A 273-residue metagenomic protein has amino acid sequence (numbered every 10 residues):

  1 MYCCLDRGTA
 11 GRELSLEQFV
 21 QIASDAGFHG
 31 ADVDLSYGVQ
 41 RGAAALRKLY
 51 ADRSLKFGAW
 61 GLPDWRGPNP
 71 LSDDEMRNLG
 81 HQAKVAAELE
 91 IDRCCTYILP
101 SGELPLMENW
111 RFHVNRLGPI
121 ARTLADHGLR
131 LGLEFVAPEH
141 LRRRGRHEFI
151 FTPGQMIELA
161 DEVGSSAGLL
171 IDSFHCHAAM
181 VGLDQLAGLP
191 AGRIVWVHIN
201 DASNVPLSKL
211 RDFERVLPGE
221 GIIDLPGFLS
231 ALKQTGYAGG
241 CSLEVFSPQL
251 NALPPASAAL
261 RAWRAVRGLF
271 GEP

Functional and structural regions predicted by a protein language model:
M1-G27, A51, A83-V85, E90-D92 (+2 more regions): Histidine-acidic metal/acid-base catalytic patches
A10-S15, G30-A45, W65-E75, S101-P105 (+4 more regions): Acidic-and-aromatic substrate-binding clefts and catalytic sites of carbohydrate-active enzymes
D32, A59-G61, C95, G132 (+2 more regions): Conserved beta-strand positions in the central sheet of alpha/beta enzyme cores
L35-S36, L62, T96-L99, V136-P138 (+1 more regions): Active-site loop/turn elements of alpha/beta-hydrolase fold enzymes, especially the short glycine-/histidine-rich
R41-F57, L129: Short acidic, glycine/proline-enriched helix-loop-strand junctions
Y50-D74: Short hydrophobic interaction/assembly module
P70-G168, A178, P254-S257: Active-site acidic/histidine proton-transfer and metal-coordination neighborhood in alpha/beta enzyme cores
